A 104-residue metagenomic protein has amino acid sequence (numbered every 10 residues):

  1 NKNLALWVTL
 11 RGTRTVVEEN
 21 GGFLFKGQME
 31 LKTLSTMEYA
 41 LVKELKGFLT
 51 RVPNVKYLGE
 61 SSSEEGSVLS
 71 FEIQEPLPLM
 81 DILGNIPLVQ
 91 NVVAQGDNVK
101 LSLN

Functional and structural regions predicted by a protein language model:
N1-N104: Surface-exposed, polar/charged interaction patches used for macromolecular assembly or partner binding
